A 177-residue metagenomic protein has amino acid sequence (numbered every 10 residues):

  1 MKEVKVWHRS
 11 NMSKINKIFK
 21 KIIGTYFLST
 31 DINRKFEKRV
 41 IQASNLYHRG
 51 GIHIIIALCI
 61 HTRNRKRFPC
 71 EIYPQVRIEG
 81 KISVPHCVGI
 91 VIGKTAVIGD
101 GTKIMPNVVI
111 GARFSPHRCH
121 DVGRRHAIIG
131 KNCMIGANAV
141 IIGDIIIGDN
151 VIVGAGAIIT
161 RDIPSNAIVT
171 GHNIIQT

Functional and structural regions predicted by a protein language model:
M1-F68: Terminal amphipathic alpha-helical/low-complexity segments used for targeting or macromolecular assembly
F27-L28, C87, R118: Residue-level detector of alpha-helix boundaries and kinks
H53-I56, K103, V109, F114 (+1 more regions): Extended, non-globular alpha-helical segments
R63-R65, Q75, H120: Short solvent-exposed loop/turn micro-motifs enriched in small/polar/acidic residues
F68, P74, E79-G80, P85-K94 (+12 more regions): Left-handed beta-helix
